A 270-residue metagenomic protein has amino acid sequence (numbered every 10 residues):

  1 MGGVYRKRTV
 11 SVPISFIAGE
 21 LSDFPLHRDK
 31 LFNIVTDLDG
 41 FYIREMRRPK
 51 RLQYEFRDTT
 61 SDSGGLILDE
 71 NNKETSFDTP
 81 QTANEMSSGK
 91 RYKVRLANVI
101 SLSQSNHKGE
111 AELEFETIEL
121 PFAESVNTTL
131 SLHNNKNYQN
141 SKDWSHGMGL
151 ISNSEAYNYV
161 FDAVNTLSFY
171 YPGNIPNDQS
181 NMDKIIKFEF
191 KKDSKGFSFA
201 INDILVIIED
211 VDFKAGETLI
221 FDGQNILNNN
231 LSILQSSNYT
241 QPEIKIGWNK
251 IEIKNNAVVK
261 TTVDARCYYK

Functional and structural regions predicted by a protein language model:
G2-S22, H107-F122, N249: Oligomerization/assembly interface segments of phage tail-like spikes and tubes
V4-R8, M86-S88, S105-G109, D178-M182 (+2 more regions): Solvent-exposed loop and beta-edge segments used for protein-protein assembly and interaction
V10, Y92, L113, K184 (+1 more regions): A broad, low-specificity signal marking well-ordered, structured residues that form hydrophobic/aromatic
F24-P25, S105, S125-V126: Short, conserved acidic/polar surface loops in the N-terminal third of protein domains
F24-V35: Short amphipathic alpha-helices in soluble, non-transmembrane regions that often serve as interface/regulatory elements
I34-R44: Short helix C-cap/helix-to-loop transition motifs enriched in small/turn-promoting residues
I43-F122: Short beta-strand and beta-hairpin "edge-sheet" elements
S125-K270: Intrinsically disordered, low-complexity segments enriched in serine, threonine, and glycine
